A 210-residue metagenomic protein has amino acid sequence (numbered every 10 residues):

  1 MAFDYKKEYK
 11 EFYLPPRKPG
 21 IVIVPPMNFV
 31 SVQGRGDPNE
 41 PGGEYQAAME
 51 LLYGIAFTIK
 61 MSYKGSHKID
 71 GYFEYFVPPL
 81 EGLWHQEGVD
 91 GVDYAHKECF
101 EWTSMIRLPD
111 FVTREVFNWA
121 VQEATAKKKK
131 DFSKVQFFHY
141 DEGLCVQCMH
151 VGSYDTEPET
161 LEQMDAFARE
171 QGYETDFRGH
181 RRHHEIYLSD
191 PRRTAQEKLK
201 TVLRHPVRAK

Functional and structural regions predicted by a protein language model:
M1-K210: A solvent-exposed interaction/effector surface
